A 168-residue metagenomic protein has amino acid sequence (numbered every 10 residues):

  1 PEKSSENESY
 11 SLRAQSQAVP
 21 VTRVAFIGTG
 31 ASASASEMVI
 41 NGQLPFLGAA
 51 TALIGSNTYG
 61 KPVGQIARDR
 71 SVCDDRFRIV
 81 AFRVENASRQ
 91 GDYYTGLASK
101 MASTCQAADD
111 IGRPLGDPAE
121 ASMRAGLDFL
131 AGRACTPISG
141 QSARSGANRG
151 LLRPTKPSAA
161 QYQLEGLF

Functional and structural regions predicted by a protein language model:
P1-F168: C-terminal "post-core" interaction segments
